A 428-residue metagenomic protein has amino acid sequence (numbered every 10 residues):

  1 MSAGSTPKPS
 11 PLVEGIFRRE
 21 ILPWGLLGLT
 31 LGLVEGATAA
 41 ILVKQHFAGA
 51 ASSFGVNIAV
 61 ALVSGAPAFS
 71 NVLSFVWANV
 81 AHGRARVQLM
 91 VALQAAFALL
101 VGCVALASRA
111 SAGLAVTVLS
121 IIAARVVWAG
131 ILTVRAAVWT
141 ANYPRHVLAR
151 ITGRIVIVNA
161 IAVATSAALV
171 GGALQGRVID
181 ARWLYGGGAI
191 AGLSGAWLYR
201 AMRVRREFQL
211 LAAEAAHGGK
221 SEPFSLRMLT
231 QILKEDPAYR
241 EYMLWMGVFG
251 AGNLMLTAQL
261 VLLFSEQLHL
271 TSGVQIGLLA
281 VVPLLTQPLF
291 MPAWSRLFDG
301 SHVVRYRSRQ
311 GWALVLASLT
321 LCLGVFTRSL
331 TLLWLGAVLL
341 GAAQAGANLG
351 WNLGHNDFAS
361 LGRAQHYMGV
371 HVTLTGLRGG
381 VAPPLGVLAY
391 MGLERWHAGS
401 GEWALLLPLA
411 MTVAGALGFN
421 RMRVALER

Functional and structural regions predicted by a protein language model:
S2-F17, R206-L244: Juxtamembrane intracellular "pre-TM" segments in multi-pass secondary transporters
S2-V72, A238-A280: Helix-loop boundary and gating motifs at the non-cytosolic
S10, P23, A105-S108, A191-R203 (+1 more regions): Multi-pass alpha-helical transporter architecture, strongest for 12-TM Major Facilitator/SLC carriers used
V72-R86, L174, L289-V303, Y390: Helix-to-loop junctions at the C-terminal end of transmembrane segments in multipass secondary transporters
H82-A95, D299-L314: Cytoplasmic membrane-interface "Motif A"-like loop-to-helix N-cap segments of 12-TM Major Facilitator Superfamily
A95-A112, A313-R328: C-terminal ends and interior cores of transmembrane alpha-helices in multi-pass membrane transporters/permeases
G130-Y143, G346-S360: Intracellular juxtamembrane helix-capping segments at the cytosolic ends of symmetry-related transmembrane helices
G172-I190, Y390-T412: A membrane-interface helix-boundary motif in multi-pass transporters
